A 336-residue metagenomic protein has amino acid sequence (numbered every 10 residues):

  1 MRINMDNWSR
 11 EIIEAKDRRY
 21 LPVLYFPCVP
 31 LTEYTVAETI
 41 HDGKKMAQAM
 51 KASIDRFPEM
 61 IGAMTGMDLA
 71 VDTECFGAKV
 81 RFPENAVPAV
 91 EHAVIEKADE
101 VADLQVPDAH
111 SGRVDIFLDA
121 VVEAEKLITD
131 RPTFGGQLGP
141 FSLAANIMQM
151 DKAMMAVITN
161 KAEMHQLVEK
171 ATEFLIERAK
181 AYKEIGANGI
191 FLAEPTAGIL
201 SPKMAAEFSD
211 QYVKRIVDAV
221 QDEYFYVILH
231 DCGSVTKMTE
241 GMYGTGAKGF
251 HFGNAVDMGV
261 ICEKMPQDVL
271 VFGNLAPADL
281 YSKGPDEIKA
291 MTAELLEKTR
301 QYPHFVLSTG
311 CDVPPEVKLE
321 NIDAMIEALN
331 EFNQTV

Functional and structural regions predicted by a protein language model:
M1-V29, V36-A37, V106-V336: Active-site loop segments of alpha/beta catalytic cores
V23-F26, A49, T65-A70: Acidic/polar N-terminal loop/beta-strand segments that form early-domain functional surfaces
V29-L31, G62-M64, V71-P83, L143-A144: Short active-site-adjacent helix-start/loop capping segments
Y34-K45: Surface-exposed strand-loop-strand hairpins of Gram-negative outer-membrane beta-barrel proteins
M46-G66, A181-N188, G244-A247: Catalytic domains of carbohydrate-active enzymes, especially glycoside hydrolases
A70-P107, D130: A contiguous, low-structure linker/loop signature
